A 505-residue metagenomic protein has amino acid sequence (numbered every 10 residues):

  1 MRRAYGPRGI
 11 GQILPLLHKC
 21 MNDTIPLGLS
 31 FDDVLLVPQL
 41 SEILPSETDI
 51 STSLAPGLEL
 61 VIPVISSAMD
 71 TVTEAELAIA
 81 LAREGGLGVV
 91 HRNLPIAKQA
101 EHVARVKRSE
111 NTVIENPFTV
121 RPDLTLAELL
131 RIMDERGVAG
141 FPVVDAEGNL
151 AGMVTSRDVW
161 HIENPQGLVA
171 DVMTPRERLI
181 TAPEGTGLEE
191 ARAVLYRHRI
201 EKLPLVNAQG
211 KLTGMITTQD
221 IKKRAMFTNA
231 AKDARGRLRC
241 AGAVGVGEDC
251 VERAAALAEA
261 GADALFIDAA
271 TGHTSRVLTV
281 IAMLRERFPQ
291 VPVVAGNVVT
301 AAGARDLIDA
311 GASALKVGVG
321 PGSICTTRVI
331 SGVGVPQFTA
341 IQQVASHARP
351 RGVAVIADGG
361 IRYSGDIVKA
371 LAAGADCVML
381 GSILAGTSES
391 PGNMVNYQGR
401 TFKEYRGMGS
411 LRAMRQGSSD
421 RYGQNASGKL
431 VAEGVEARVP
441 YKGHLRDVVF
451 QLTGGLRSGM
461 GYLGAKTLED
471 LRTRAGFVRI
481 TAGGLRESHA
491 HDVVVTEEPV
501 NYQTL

Functional and structural regions predicted by a protein language model:
P7, P15-L40, V120-R121, P183 (+4 more regions): Alpha/beta catalytic cores of nucleotide-metabolism and tRNA/nucleoside-modifying enzymes
T48-L60, S67-M69, K98-V138, V143-D145 (+5 more regions): Bateman/CBS regulatory modules and CBS-like beta-alpha motifs in cytosolic regions of diverse proteins
E59-S66, V113-P117, D233-A243, L284-V299 (+2 more regions): Short beta-strand/loop segments at the ligand-binding rim of alpha/beta enzyme cores
L77-A78, E252-L257, V299-V317, I361-D376: Catalytic cores of alpha/beta
G86-K98, A262-T274, A314-S331, I361-M394: Glycine-rich phosphate-binding active-site loops on the catalytic face of alpha/beta enzymes
V90-N93, T119-V120, G140-P142, T181-A182 (+6 more regions): Catalytic beta/alpha-barrel core
R92-V106, L150-E163, L205-K222, F288 (+1 more regions): Terminal amphipathic helices with adjacent charged low-complexity linkers/tails
P95-A104, Q166, T213-A231, D249-V251 (+4 more regions): Active-site-adjacent beta->alpha loops and helix N-cap segments on the catalytic face of soluble alpha/beta enzymes
